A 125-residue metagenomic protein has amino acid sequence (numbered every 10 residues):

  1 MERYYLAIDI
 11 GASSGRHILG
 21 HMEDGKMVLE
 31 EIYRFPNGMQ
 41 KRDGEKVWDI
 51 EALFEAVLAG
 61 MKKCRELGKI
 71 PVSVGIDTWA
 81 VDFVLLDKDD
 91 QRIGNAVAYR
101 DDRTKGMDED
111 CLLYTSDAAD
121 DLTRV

Functional and structural regions predicted by a protein language model:
M1-N95: N-terminal glycine/serine-rich phosphate-binding loop of ATP-dependent small-molecule kinases, especially carbohydrate
E2, L6-A7, L19, K105 (+1 more regions): Active-site core segments that coordinate phosphate-bearing ligands/cofactors across diverse enzyme families
A12, T104, D120: Short, glycine/acidic-enriched loop or turn micro-motifs at the edges of active sites
N95, M107, V125: Residues that scaffold the ATP/ADP-binding catalytic core of kinase and kinase-like folds
D101: Carbohydrate-associated surface elements
Y114-V125: Single conserved hydrophobic/aromatic residue that forms the stacking wall/gate of nucleotide- or nucleobase-binding
